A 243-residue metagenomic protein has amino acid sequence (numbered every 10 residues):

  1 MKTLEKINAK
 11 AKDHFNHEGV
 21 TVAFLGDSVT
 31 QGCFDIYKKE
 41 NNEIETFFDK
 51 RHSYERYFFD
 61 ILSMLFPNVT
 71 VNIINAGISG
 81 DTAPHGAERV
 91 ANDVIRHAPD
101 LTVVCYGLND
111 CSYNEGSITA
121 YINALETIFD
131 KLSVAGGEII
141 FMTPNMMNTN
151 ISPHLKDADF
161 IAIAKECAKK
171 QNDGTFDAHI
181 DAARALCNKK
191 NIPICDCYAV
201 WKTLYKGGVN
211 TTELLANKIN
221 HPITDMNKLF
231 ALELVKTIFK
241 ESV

Functional and structural regions predicted by a protein language model:
K2-N8, K12-N16, D49, R56-N72 (+1 more regions): Alpha-helical cap/lid subdomain in secreted, periplasmic, or secretory-pathway luminal O-acyl-processing enzymes
K10-F48: Short glycine-rich His-centered loop
L25-S28, S79, Y106-L108: Glycine-rich beta-strand-to-loop/alpha-helix junction loops that act as flexible
T30, T82, T143: Ser/Thr-centric signal marking residues that sit in or immediately flank functional binding/regulatory motifs
I74-T82: Short beta->alpha junction loops
